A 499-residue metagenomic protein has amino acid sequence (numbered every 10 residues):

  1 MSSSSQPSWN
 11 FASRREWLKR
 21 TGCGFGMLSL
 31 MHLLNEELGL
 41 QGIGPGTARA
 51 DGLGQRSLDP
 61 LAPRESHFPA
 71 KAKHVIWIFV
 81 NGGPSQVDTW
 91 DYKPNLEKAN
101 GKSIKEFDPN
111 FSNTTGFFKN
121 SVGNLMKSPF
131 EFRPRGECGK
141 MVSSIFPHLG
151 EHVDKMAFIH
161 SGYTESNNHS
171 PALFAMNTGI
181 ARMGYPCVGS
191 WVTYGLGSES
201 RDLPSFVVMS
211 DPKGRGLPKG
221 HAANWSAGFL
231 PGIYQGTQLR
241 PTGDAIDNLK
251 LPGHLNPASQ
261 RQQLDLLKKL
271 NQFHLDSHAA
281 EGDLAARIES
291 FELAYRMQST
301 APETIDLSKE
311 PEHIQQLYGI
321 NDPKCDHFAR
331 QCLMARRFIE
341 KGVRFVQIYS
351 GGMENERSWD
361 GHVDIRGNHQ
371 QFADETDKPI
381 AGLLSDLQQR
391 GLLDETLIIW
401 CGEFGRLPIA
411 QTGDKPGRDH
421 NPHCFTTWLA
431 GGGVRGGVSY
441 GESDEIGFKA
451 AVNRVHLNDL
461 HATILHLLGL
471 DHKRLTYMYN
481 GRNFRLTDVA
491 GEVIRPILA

Functional and structural regions predicted by a protein language model:
M1-A499: Ligand-binding pockets and gating/stacking loops
